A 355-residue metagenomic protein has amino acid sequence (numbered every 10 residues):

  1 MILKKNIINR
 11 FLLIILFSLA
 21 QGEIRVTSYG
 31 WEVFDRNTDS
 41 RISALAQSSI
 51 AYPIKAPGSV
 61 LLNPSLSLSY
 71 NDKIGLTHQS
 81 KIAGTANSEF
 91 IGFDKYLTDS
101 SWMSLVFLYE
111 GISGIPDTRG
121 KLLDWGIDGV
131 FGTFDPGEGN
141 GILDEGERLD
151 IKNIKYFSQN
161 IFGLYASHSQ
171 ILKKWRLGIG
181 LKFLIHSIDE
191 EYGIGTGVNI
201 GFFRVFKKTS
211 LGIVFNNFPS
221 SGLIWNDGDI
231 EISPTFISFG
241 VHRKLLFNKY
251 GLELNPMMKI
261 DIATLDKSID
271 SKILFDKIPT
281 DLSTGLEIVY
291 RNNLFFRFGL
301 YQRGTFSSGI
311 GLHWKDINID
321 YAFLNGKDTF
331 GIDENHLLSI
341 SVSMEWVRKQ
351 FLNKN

Functional and structural regions predicted by a protein language model:
K4-I14: Sec-dependent signal peptide recognition, specifically the positively charged N-region followed immediately by
L13-G22: Hydrophobic h-region of N-terminal signal peptides that target proteins for export in Gram-negative bacteria
E23-N355: Subset of outer-membrane beta-barrel
